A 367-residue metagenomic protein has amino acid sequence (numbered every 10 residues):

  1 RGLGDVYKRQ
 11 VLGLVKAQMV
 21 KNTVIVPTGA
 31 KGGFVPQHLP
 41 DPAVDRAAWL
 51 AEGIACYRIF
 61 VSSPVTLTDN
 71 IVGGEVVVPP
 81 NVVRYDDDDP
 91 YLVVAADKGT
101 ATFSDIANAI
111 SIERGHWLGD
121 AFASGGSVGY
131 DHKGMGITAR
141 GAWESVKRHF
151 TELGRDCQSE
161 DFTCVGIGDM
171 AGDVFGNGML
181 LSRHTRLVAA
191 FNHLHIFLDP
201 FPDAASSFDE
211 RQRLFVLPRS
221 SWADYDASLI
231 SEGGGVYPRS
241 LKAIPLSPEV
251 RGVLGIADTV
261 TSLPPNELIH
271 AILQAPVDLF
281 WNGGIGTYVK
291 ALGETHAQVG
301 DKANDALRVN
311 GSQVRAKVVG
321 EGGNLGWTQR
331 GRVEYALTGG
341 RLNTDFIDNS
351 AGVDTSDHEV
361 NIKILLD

Functional and structural regions predicted by a protein language model:
G2-Y7: Short, small-residue-biased leader/transition segments that mark boundaries at the very start of proteins
Q10-L14, V20-N22: N-terminal amphipathic, basic-rich helices that act as targeting or association modules
K31: Duplex nucleic acid-engaging cores and interfaces of nucleic-acid transaction enzymes
P36-D41: Glycine-rich loop at the start of a catalytic domain that most often binds anionic cofactors/ligands
P42-A43, G53-I54, R58, V65-D87 (+1 more regions): Non-transmembrane, aqueous-exposed alpha-helical and coiled segments at domain scale
P90-Y91, A95: Conserved anion/nucleotide-ligand pocket segment
